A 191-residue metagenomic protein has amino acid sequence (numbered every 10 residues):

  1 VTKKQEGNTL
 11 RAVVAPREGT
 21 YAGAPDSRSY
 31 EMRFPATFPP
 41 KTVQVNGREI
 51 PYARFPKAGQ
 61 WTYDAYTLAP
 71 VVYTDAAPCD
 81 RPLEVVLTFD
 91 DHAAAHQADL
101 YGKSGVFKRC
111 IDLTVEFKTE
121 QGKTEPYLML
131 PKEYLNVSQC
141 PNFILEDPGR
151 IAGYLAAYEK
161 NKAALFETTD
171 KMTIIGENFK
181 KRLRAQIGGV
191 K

Functional and structural regions predicted by a protein language model:
V1, I50-F55: Short, surface-exposed loop motifs enriched in S/T, G, D/E and P with embedded aromatic residues
V1-G23: Edge strands and adjacent loops of beta-rich recognition modules
R17-G19, T37-P39, I50, D90-H92: Short, glycine-/Ser/Thr-/acidic-enriched flexible segments
T20-P39: Surface-exposed beta-strand/loop patches in extracellular or lumenal glycoproteins
Q44-E49: Short strand-turn-strand beta-turns centered on an Asx-Gly dipeptide
P56-G102: C-terminal beta-strand-rich structural cap/linker in extracellular carbohydrate-active enzymes
F89-Q121: Extracellular/periplasmic ectodomains of large secreted or surface enzymes and adhesion receptors
K108, T114-K191: Histidine-centered catalytic/metal-binding microenvironments
